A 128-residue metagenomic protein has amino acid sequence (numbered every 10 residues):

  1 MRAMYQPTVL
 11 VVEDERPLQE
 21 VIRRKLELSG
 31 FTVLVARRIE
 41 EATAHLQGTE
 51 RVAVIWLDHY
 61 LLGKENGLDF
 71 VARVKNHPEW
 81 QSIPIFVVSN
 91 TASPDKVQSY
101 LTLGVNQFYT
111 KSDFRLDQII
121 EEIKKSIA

Functional and structural regions predicted by a protein language model:
M1-L10, F114-A128: Non-catalytic signal-transmission and effector/linker regions of two-component phosphorelay proteins
E13: Conserved acidic carboxylate
R16-V35, I39-E40: Two-component/phosphorelay signaling modules centered on CheY-like receiver
R38, E65-D69: Acidic catalytic/metal-coordinating carboxylates
E50-L61: Active-site beta3 strand of CheY-like receiver
L68-Q81: Short amphipathic alpha-helix used as the core "switch/output" element in two-component signaling
S99-Q107: As written
